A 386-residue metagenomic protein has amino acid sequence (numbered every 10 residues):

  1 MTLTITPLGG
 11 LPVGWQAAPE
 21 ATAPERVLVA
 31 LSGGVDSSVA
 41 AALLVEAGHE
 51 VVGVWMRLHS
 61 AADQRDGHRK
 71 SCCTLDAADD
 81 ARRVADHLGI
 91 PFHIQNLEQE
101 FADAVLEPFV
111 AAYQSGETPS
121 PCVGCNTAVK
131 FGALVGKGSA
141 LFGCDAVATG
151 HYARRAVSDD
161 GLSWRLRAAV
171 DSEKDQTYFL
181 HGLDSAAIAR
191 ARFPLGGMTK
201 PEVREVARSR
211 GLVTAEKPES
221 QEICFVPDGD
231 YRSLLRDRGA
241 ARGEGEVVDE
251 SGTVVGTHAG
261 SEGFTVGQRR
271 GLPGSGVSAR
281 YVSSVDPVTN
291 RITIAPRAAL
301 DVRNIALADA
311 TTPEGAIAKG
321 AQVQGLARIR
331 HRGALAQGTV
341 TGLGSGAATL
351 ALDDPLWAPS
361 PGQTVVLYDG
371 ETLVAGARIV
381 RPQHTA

Functional and structural regions predicted by a protein language model:
T2-H181, R192, K200-V203, V282: ATP-dependent adenylation/nucleotidyltransferase module used to activate substrates
A21-P24, S32-V35, A148-A386: AMP-forming adenylation/ATP pyrophosphatase catalytic core
